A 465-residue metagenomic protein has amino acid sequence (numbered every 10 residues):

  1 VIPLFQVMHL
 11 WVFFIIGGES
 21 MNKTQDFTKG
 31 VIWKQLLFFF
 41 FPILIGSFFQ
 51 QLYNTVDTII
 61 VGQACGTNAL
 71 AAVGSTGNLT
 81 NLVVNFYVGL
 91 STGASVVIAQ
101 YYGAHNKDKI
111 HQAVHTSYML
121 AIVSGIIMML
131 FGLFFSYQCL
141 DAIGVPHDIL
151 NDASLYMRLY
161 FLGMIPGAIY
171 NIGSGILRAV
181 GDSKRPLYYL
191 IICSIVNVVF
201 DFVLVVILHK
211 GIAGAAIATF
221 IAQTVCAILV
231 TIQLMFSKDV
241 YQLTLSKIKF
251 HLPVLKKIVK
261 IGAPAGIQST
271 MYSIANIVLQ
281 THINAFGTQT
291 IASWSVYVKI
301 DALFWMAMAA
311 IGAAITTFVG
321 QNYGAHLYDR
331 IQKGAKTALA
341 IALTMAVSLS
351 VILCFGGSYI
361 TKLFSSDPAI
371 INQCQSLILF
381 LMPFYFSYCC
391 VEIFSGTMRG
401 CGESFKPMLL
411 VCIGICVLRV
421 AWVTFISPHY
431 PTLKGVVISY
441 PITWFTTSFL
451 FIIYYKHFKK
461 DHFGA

Functional and structural regions predicted by a protein language model:
V1-F40, I98-G163, I207-A263, V319-F384 (+1 more regions): Short alpha-helical transmembrane segments in multi-pass integral membrane proteins
I2, L70-L130, G167-P186, S293-G357 (+1 more regions): Small-residue-rich hydrophobic transmembrane alpha-helices
F27-A64, N78-G93, V97, I122-M129 (+5 more regions): N-terminal transmembrane alpha-helices
F38-D57, L159, Y170, C193 (+5 more regions): Transmembrane helical elements of multi-pass membrane transporters/channels
L52-A71, L140-H147, V203-K210, T270-K299 (+4 more regions): Helix-terminus/linker motif at the lipid-water interface of multi-pass membrane proteins
V61-N81, H147-D152, I212-A213, V254-I261 (+5 more regions): Interfacial/gating helices of multi-pass transporter permease domains
L82-N85, N197-F202, A227-T231, L303-M306 (+3 more regions): Hydrophobic transmembrane alpha-helices of multi-pass small-molecule transporters
S91, Y160-R178, P186-S194, A215-V230 (+4 more regions): Short runs within selected transmembrane alpha-helices of multi-pass transporters and secretion channels
